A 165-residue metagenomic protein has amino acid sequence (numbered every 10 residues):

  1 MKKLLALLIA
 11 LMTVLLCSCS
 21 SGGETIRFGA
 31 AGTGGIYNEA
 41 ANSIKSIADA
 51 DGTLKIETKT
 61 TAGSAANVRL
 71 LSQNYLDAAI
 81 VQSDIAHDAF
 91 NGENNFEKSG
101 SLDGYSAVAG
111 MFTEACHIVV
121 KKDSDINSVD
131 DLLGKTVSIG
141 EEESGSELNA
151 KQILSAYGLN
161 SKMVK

Functional and structural regions predicted by a protein language model:
M1-I9: Positively charged n-region of N-terminal signal peptides that target proteins for export
L15-S18: C-terminal motif of bacterial Sec signal peptides marking the signal peptidase cleavage site
G23-A50, E114-K165: Bilobed "Venus flytrap"/periplasmic-binding protein-like clamshell domains and structurally analogous long
G34, T58-R69, N160-K165: Short helix-initiation/N-cap motifs at beta->coil->alpha
N42, A65-L76, Q152: Short helices/loops that flank or line small-molecule/ion binding pockets
G52-I56: A generic structural motif
A62-S64, N74-Y75, I80-N94, E143: Beta->alpha turn/N-cap motifs
E97-M111, C116: A structural signal for short loop-to-beta-strand junctions that line the ligand-binding cleft of periplasmic/secreted
